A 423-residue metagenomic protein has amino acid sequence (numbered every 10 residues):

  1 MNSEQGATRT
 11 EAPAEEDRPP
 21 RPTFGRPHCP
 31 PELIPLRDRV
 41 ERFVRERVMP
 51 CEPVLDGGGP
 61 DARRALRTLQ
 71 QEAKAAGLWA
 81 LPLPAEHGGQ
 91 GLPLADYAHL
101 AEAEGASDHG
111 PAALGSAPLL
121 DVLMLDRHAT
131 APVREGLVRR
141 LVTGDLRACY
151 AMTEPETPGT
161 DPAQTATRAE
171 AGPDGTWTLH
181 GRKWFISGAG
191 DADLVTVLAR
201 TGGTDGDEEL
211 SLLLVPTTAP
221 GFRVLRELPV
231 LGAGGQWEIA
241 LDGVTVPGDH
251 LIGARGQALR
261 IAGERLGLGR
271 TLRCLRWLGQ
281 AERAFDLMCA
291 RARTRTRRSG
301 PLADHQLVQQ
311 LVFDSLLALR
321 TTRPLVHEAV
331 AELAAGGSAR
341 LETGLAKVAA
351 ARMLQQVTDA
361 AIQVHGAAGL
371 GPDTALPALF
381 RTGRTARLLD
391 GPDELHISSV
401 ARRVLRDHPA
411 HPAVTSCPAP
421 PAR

Functional and structural regions predicted by a protein language model:
N2-R26, H99-L100, L120, H365-R423: Glycine-rich phosphate/cofactor-binding loops in nucleotide/flavin-utilizing enzymes
G25-P31, L36, F222-R320, A386 (+1 more regions): Glycine-rich beta->alpha junctions and the first turn(s) of the following alpha-helix
E52-P60, C289, R293-P301, L316-A349 (+1 more regions): C-terminal helix-coil-helix/basic helical segment that borders enzyme active sites and/or dimer interfaces and provides
Q71-G144, G188-L194, L333: Internal helix-loop-helix
L114, L141, L278-F285, V312-V326 (+2 more regions): Alpha-helical transition-metal enzyme core signature, strongest for iron centers
G144-T153: A short, Trp-centered hydrophobic/proline-enriched beta-strand micro-motif
P158, W184-A189, L268, R273 (+1 more regions): Glycine-rich phosphate/pyrophosphate-binding beta-alpha loops
A166, T176-R223: A short core secondary-structure module
